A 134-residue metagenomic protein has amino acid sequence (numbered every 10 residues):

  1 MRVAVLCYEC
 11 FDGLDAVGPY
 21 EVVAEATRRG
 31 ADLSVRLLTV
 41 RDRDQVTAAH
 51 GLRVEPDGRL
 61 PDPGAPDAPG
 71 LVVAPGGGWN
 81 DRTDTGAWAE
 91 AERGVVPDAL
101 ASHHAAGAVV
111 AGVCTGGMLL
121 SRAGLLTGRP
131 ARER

Functional and structural regions predicted by a protein language model:
M1-V110, M118-R122, T127: Extended, subdomain-level signal for the structured scaffold at the beginning of enzyme domains
V110-A111, R132: Structural detector of well-ordered beta-strand residues that form the stable sheet scaffold of enzyme domains
L126-R134: A conserved active-site-flanking secondary-structure segment within enzyme catalytic domains
